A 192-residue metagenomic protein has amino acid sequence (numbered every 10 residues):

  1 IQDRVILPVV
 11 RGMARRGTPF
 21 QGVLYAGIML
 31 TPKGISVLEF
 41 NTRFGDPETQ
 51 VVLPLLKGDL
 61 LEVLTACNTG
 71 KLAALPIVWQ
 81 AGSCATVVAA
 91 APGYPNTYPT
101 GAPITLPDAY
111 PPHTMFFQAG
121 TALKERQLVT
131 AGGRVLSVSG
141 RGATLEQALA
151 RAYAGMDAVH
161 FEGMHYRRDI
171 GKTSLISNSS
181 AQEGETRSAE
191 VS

Functional and structural regions predicted by a protein language model:
Q2-L24, N41-H113: Active-site "cap" helix and flanking loop/linker of ATP-utilizing ligase/carboxylase catalytic domains
A26-L30, I35-F44, G120-T121: Short beta-strand elements
V88, R134-G142: Short, well-ordered beta-strand elements within core beta-sheets of diverse protein domains
T100-S137: Generic long, charged, amphipathic alpha-helical segments
G140-D157: Short, well-ordered alpha-helical segments
A154-R168: Short arginine-rich
E185-V191: Short, intrinsically disordered C-terminal tails of secreted or membrane-associated proteins
